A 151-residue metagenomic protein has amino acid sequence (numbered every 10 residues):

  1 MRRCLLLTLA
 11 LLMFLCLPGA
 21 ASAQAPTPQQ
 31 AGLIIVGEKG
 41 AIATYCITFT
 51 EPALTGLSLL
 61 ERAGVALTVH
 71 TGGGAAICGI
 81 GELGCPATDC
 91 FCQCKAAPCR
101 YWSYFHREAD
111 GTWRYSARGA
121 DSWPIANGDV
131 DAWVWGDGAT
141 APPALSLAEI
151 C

Functional and structural regions predicted by a protein language model:
M1-L7: Bacterial N-terminal signal peptides that target proteins for export
T8-C16: Bacterial N-terminal signal peptides
A21-C151: Ubiquitin-like/PB1-type beta-grasp interaction modules and other compact soluble beta-rich domains
